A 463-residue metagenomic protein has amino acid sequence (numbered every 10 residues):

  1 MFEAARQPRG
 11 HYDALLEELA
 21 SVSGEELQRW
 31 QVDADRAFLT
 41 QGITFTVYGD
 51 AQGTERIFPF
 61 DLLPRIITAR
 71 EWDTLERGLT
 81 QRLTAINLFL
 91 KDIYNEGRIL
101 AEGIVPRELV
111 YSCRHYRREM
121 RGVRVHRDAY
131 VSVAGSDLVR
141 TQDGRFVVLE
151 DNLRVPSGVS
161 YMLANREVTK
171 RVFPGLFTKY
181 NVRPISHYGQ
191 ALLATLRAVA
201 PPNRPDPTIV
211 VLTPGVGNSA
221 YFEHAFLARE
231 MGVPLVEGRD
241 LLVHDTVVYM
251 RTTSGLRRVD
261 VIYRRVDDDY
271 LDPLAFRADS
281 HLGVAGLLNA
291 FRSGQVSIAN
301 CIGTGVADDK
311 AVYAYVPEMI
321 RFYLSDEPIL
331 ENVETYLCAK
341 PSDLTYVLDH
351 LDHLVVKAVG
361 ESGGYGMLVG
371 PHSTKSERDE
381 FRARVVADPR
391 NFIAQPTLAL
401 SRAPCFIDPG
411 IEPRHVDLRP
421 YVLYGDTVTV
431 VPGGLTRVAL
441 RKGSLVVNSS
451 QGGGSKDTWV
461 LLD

Functional and structural regions predicted by a protein language model:
M1-D463: Preference for protein termini
